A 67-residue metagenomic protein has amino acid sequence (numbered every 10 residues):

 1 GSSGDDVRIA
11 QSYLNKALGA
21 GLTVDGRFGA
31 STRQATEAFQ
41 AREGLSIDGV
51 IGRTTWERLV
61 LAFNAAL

Functional and structural regions predicted by a protein language model:
G1-L61: Short acidic, glycine/serine/threonine-rich helix-capping segments at coil-helix boundaries
A65-L67: C-terminal extensions
